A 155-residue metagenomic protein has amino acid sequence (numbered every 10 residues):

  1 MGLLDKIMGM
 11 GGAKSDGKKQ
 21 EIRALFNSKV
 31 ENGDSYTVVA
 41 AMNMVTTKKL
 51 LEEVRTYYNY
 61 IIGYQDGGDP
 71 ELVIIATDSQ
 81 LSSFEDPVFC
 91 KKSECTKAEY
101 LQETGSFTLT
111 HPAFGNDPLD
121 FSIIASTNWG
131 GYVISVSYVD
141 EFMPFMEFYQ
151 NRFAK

Functional and structural regions predicted by a protein language model:
G2-D69: Anionic N-terminal interaction surfaces
L3-I7, N128-K155: Terminal and domain-flanking low-complexity segments
F26, V30, E99, Y149-F153: Hydrophobic, Leu/Ile/Phe/Ala-enriched alpha-helical segments that form helix-helix packing faces
N32-D34, K92, T108, A125-Y132: Non-catalytic effector/regulatory segments
L51-P118: Phosphoinositide-binding peripheral membrane targeting modules
P118-I124: A short macromolecule-binding patch
